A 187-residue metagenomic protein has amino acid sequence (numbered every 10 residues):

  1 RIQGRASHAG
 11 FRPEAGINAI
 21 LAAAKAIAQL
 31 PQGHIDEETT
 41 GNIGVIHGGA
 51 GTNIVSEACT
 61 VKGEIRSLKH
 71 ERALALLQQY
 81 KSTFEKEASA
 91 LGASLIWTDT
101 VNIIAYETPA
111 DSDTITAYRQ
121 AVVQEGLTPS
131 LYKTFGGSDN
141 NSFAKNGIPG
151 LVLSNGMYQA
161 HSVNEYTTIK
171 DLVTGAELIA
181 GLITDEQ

Functional and structural regions predicted by a protein language model:
R1-R5, A9, P13-Q187: Metal-dependent amide/peptide-bond hydrolase catalytic core, centered on the "pita-bread" metallohydrolase fold
